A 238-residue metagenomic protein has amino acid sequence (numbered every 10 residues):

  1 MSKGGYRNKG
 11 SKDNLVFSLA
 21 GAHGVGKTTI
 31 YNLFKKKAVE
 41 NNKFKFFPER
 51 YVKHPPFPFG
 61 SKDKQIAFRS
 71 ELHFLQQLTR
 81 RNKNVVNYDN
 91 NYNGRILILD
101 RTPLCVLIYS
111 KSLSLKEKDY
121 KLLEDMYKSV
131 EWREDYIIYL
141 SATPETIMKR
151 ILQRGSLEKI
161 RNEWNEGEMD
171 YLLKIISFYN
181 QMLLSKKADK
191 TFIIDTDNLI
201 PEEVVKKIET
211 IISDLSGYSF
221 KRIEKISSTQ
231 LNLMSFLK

Functional and structural regions predicted by a protein language model:
L19: Hydrophobic anchor at the beta1->P-loop junction of P-loop NTPases
A22: P-loop (Walker A) phosphate-binding loop of NTP-binding proteins
K27: Conserved lysine of the Walker
I30, F34: Hydrophobic positions on the alpha1 helix immediately C-terminal to the Walker A/P-loop
K35-R80, N84: Conserved substrate/cofactor phosphate-moiety recognition/catalytic segment in nucleotide-dependent phosphotransferases
I66, S70-E131: Glycine-rich phosphate-binding loop used to anchor ATP phosphates in small-molecule kinases, encompassing both
Y109-F178: A glycine- and Lys/Arg-enriched "phosphate-lid" helix/loop adjacent to the NTP-binding pocket of small-molecule kinases
L152-R161, E166-K238: NTP-dependent small-molecule kinase module
